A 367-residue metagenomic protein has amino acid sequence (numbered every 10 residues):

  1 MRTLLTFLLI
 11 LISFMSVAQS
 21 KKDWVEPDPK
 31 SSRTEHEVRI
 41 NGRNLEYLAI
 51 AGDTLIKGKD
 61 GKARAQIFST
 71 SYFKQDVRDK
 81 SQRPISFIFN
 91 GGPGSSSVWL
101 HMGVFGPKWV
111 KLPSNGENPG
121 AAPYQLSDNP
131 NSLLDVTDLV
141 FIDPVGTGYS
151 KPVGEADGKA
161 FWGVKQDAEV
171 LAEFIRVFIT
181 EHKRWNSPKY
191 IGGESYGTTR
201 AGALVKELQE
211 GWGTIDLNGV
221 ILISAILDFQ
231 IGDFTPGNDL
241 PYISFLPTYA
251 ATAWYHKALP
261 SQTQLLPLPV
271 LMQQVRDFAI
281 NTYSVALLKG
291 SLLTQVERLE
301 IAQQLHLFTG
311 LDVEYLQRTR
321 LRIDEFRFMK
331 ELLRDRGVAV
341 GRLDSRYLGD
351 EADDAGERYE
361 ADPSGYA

Functional and structural regions predicted by a protein language model:
M1-L4: Positively charged n-region of N-terminal signal peptides that target proteins for export
S13-M15: N-terminal signal peptide c-region/cleavage motif recognized by signal peptidases
S20, G61-W162: N-terminal cap/lid subdomain of alpha/beta-hydrolase-fold enzymes
E26-V77: N-terminal cap/lid segment of alpha/beta-hydrolase-fold proteins
K108-K111, Q209-L311: A catalytic-pocket lid/entrance helix-loop region that shapes and gates access to the active site across common
K183-Y196: Alpha/beta-hydrolase fold nucleophile elbow
G197-G202: Catalytic nucleophile loop
A286-A367: Alpha/beta-hydrolase fold catalytic core
